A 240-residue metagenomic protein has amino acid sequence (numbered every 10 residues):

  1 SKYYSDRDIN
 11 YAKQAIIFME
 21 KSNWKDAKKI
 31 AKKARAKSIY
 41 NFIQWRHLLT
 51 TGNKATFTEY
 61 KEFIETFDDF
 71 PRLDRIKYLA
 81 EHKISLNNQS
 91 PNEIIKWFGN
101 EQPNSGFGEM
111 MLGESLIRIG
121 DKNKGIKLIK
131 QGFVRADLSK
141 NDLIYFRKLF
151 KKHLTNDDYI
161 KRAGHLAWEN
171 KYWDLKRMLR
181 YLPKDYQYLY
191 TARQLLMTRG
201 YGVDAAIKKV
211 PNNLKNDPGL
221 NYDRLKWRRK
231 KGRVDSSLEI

Functional and structural regions predicted by a protein language model:
S1-I240: Alpha-helical solenoid repeat scaffolds
